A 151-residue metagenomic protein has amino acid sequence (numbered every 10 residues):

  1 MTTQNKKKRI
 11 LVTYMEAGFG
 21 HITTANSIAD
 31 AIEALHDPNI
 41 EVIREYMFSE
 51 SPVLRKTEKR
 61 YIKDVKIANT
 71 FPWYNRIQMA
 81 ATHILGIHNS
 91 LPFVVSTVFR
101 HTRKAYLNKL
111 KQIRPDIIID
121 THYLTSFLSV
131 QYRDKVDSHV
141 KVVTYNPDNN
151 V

Functional and structural regions predicted by a protein language model:
M1-K6: Basic/polar N-terminal segments that are highly enriched at the extreme N-terminus, encompassing both cleavable
K7-S51, I119, V130, S138-K141 (+1 more regions): Soluble, non-transmembrane catalytic domains of enzymes that act on hydrophobic metabolites at membranes
K8, V65-A68, R133: Residue-level signal for the start and early helices of compact helical domains
T24, I77-V151: Active-site and donor-binding regions of nucleotide-sugar-utilizing enzymes
S27-A34, P38-K109: Conserved N-terminal ligand/cofactor-binding loop architecture of enzyme catalytic domains
